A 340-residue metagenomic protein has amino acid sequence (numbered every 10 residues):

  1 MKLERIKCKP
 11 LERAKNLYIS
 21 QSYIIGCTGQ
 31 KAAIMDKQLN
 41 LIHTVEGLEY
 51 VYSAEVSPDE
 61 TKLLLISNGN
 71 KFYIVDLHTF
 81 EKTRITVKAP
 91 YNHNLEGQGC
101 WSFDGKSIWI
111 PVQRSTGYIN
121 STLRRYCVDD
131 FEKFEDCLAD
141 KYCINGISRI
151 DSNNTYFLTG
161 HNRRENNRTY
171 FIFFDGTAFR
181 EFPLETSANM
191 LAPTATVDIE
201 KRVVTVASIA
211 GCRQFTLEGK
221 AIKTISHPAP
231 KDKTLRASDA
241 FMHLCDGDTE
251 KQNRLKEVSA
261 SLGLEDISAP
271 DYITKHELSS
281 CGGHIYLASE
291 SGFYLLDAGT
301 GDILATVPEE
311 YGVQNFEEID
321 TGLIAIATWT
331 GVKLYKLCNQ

Functional and structural regions predicted by a protein language model:
M1-E12, K37-N40, R254-I267: A short helix->beta-strand "capping" segment at the edge of beta-propeller domains
L11-Q21, E49-V56, N92-C100, A139-I150 (+5 more regions): Repeated scaffold domains used in trafficking and secretory/extracellular systems, primarily beta-propellers
Q21-S22, D59-T61, D104-K106, N153-T155 (+3 more regions): Short coil/turn segments that connect the beta-strands within blades of beta-propeller domains
G26-C27, S115-S121, N162-R168, V206 (+1 more regions): Short, solvent-exposed loop/turn segments at conserved positions within beta-propeller repeat blades
K31-A33, N70-I74, G117-R124, E165-I172 (+3 more regions): Structural motif
D36-N40, D76-F80, C127-F131, F174-T177 (+3 more regions): Short loop/turn segments that connect beta-strands within beta-propeller blades
I209, E250-L295: Loop/turn-rich, solvent-exposed surfaces of beta-rich toroidal or solenoidal domains
Y311-Q340: Blade-level signature of beta-propeller repeat domains, shared across WD40, Kelch, NHL, RCC1 and BNR/Asp-box propellers
